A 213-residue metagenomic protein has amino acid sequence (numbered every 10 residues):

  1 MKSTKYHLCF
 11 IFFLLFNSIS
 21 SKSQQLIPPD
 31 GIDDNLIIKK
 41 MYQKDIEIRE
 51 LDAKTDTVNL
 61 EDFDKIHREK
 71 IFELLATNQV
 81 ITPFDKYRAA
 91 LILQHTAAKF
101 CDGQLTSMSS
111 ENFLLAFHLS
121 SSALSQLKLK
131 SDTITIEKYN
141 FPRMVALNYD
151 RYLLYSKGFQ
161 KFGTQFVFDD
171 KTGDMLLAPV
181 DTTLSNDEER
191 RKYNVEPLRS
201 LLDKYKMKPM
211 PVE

Functional and structural regions predicted by a protein language model:
M1-L26: Bacterial Sec-dependent N-terminal signal peptides
Q25-V80, G158-F159, T183, E196-S200: N-terminal alpha-helical interaction modules that lie
I27-K54, I81-G103, S131-L153: Amphipathic alpha-helical repeat scaffolds of TPR domains
D56-N59, K99-N112: Short coil/turn connectors between adjacent alpha-helices in alpha-solenoid helical repeat scaffolds
I71-L74, N78, T96, A123 (+1 more regions): Alpha-helical solenoid scaffolds that mediate protein-protein interactions, centered on TPR/SEL1-like repeats but also
S109-K128: TPR/TPR-like (Sel1-like) alpha-helical repeat modules
S131-E213: Terminal, low-structured helical/coil segments at or just beyond the last alpha-helical repeat
